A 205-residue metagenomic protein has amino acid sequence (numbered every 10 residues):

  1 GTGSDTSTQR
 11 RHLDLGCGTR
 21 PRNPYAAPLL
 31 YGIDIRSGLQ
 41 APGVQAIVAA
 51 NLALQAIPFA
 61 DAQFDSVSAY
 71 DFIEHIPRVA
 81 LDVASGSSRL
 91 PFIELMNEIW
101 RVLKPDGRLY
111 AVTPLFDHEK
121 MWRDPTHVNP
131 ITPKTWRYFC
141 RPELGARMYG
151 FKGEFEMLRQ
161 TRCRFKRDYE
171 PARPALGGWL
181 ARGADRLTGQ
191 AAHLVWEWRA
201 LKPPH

Functional and structural regions predicted by a protein language model:
R10-A56: Class I SAM-dependent methyltransferase SAM/SAH-binding core
L54-S68: A short acidic, Gly/Pro-enriched loop at the edge of an enzyme's catalytic core that lines a small-molecule cofactor
S66-F72, R78: A short beta-strand submotif of the Rossmann-like class I SAM-dependent methyltransferase core that lines
G86-P105: A short glycine-rich, Lys/Arg-flanked "PGG" loop and its adjoining helix->strand segment in the class I
D106-T113: Conserved beta-strand signature within the Rossmann-like core of class I S-adenosyl-L-methionine
P114-E119: Short "lid" loop at the C-terminus of a central beta-strand within the Rossmann-like core of SAM-dependent
W122-L158: Conserved Class I S-adenosyl-L-methionine
Y149, G153-H205: C-terminal lobe and adjacent flexible extensions of AdoMet/dcAdoMet transferase-like proteins
